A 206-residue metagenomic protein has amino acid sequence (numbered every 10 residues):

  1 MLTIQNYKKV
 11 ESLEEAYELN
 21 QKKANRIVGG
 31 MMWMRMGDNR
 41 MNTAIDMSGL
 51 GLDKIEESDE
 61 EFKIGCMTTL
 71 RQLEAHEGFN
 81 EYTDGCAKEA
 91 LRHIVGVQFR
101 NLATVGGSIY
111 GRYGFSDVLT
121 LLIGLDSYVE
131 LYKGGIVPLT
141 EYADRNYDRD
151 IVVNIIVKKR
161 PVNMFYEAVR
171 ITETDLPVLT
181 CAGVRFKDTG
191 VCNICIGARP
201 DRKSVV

Functional and structural regions predicted by a protein language model:
M1-V206: C-terminal structural segment of proteins
